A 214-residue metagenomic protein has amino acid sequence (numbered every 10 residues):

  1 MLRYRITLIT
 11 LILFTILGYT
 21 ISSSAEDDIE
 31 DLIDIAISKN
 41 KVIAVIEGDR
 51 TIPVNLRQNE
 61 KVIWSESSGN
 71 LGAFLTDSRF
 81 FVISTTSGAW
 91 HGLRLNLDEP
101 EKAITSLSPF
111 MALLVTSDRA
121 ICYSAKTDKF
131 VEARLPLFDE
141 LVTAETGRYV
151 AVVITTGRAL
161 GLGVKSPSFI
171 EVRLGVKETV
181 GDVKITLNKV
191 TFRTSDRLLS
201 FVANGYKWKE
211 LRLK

Functional and structural regions predicted by a protein language model:
M1-I9: Bacterial N-terminal signal peptides that target proteins for export
R3, G18-Y19: Compositionally biased, low-complexity segments
I9-G18: Bacterial N-terminal signal peptides
T20-A25: Boundary at the C-terminal end of the N-terminal hydrophobic targeting segment
E26-I33, R57-N70, N96-F110, P136-Y149 (+2 more regions): Repeated scaffold domains used in trafficking and secretory/extracellular systems, primarily beta-propellers
D28-S38, V42-V45, S68-L75, F81-V82 (+5 more regions): Short beta-strand elements that form the blades of beta-propeller/WD-repeat-like and other beta-sheet-rich scaffold
K39-L56, R79-L95, R119-L135, R158-L174 (+1 more regions): Surface-exposed loop/turn elements that mediate protein-protein interactions on large endomembrane-trafficking
M111-T191: A charged, solvent-exposed segment within the mature domains of Sec-exported extracytoplasmic proteins
